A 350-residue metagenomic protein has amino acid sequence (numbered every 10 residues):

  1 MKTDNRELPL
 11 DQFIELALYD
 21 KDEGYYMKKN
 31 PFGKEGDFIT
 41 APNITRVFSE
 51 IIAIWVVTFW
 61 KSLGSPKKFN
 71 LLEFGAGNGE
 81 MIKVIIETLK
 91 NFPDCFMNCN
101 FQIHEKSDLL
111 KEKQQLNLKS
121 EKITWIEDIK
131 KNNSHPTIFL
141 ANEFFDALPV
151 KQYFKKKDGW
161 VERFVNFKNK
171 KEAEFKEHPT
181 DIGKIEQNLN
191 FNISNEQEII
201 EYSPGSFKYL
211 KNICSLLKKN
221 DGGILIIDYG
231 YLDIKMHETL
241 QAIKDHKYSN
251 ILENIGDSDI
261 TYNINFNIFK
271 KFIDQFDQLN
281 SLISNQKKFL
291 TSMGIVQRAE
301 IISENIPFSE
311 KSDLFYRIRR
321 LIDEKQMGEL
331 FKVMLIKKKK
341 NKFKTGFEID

Functional and structural regions predicted by a protein language model:
M1-F74, N78-D128, N132-P136, Y153 (+3 more regions): Rossmann-like AdoMet
A17, F139, F269: A residue-level signal for conserved active-site and pocket-lining positions in enzyme catalytic cores
L18-E23, D181, D228-L232: Short glycine-enriched loops at secondary-structure junctions
F48, F139, D228: Conserved RecA-like P-loop NTPase ATPase core
D108, F145, Y231: Short, glycine/acidic-enriched loop or turn micro-motifs at the edges of active sites
N132-A147, E201-S215: Conserved adenosine/adenylate-binding substructure
I138-Q187, H237-N250: A mobile, often basic/glycine-rich helix-loop segment that functions as the active-site lid/recognition loop
E186-D350: Long, Lys/Arg- and hydrophobic-enriched amphipathic alpha-helices
